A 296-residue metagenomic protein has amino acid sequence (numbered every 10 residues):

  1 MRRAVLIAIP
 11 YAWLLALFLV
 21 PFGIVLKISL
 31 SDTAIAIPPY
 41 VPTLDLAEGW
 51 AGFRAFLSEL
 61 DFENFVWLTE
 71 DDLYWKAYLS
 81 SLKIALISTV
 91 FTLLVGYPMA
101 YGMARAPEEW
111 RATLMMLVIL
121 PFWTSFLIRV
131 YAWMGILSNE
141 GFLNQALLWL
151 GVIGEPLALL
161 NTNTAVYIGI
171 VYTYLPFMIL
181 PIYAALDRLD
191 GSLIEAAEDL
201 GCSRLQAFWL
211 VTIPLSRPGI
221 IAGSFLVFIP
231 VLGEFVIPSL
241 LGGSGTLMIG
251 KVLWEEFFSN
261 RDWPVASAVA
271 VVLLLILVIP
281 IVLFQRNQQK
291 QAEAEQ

Functional and structural regions predicted by a protein language model:
M1-D32, G102, A112, M116: N-terminal signal-anchor/first transmembrane alpha helix
R2-I7, P98-W133, I194-E195, F208-W209 (+1 more regions): Cytoplasmic-entry segments and transmembrane alpha-helices of multi-pass inner-membrane transporters
V5, Y183-I194, E198, V265-Q296: C-terminal transmembrane helix and the adjacent membrane-cytosol boundary/short C-terminal tail of inner/organellar
I9, M116, L120, Y172 (+2 more regions): Transmembrane alpha-helices
L19-D72, G141, G243-S244, Q296: Short membrane-interfacial helix/loop motifs at transmembrane-helix boundaries
F53, V130-V171, L205, L241-G245: Membrane-interfacial helix termini and adjacent extracytoplasmic/periplasmic loops of multi-pass transporters
D71-R105, R204: Transmembrane alpha-helix signature in integral membrane proteins
F235-W263, Q296: Glycine-rich helix-loop "coupling/hinge" segments at transmembrane-helix boundaries in multipass transporters
